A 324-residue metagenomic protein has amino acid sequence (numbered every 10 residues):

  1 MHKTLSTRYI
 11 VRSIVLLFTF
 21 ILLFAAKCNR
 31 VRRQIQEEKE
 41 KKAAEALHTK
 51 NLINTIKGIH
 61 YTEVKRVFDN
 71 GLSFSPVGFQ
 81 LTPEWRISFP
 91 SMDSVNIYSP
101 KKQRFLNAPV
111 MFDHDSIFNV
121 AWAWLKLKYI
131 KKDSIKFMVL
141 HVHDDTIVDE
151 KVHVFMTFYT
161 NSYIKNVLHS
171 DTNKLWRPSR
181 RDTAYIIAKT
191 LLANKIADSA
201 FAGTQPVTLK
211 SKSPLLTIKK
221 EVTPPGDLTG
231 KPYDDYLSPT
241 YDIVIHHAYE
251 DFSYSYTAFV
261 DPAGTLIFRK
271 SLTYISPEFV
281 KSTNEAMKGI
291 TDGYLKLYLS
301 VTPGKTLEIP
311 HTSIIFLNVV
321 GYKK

Functional and structural regions predicted by a protein language model:
H2-L5, Y9-R12, C28-K324: Charge-biased low-complexity segments
S13-A25: Hydrophobic membrane-insertion alpha-helices, especially the h-region of bacterial N-terminal signal peptides
